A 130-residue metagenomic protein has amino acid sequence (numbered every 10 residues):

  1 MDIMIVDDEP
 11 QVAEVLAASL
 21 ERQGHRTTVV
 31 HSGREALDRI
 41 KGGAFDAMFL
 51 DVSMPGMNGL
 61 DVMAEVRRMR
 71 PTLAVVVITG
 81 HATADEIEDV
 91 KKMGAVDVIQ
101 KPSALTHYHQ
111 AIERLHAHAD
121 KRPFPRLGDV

Functional and structural regions predicted by a protein language model:
E9, V52-S53: The short loop immediately C-terminal to the conserved phospho-acceptor aspartate in CheY-like receiver
A13, P55, T83: The feature encodes the CheY-like receiver
G24-H31, R39: Short hydrophobic/Thr-rich beta-strand motif most characteristic of the beta2 strand and flanking loop of CheY-like
H31-E35, N58-D61: Acidic catalytic/metal-coordinating carboxylates
D38, L60-P71: Short amphipathic alpha-helix used as the core "switch/output" element in two-component signaling
A44-F49: Active-site beta3 strand of CheY-like receiver
D61, A82-Q100, T106, Q110: Alpha4 helix (beta4-alpha4-beta5 surface) of REC/receiver domains from two-component response regulators
